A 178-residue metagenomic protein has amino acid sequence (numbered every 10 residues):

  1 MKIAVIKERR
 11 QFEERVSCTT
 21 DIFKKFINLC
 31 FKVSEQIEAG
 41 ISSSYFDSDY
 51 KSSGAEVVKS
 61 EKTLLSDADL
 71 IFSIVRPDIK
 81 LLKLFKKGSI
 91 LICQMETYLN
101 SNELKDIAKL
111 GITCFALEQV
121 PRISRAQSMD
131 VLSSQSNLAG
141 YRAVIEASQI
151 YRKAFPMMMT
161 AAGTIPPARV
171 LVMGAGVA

Functional and structural regions predicted by a protein language model:
K2, E8, K80-R169: Glycine/serine-rich phosphate-binding loop and adjoining beta1-alpha1 elements at the start of nucleotide-handling
K2-D106, L110: An N-terminal-biased, well-structured beta-alpha scaffold segment characteristic of Rossmann-like dinucleotide-binding
A178: Hydrophobic/small residue at the entry helix of a nucleotide-binding pocket
